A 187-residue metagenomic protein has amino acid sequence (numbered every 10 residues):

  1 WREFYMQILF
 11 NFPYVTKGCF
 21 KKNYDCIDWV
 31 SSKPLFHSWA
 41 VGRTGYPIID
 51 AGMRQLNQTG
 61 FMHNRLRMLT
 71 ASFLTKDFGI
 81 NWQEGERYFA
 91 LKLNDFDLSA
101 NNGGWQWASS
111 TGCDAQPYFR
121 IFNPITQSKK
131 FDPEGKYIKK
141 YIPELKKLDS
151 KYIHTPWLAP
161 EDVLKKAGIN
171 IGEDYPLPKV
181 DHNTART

Functional and structural regions predicted by a protein language model:
W1-T187: C-terminal catalytic domain of photolyase/cryptochrome flavoproteins, centering on the FAD-binding pocket
